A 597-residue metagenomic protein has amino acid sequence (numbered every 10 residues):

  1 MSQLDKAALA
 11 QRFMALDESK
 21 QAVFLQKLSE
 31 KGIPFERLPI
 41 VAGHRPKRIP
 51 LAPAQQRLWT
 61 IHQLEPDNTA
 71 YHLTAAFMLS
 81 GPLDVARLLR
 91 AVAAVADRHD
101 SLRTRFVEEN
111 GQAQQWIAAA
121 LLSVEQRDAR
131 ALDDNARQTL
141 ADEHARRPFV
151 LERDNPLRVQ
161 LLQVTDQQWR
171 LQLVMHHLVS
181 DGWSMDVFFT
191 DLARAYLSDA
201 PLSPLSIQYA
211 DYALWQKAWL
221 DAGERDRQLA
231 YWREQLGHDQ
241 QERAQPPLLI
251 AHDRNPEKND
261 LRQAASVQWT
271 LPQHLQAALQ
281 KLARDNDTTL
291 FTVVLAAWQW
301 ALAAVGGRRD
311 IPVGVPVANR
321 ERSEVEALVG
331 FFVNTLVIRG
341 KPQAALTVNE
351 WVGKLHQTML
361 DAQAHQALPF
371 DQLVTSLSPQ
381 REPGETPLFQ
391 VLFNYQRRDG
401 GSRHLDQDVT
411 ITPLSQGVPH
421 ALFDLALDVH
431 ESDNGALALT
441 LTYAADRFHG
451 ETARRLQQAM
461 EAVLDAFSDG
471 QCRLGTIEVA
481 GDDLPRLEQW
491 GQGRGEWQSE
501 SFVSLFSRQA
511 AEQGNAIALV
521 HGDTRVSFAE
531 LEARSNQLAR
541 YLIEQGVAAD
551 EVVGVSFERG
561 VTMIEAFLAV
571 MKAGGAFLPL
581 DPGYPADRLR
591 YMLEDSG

Functional and structural regions predicted by a protein language model:
M1-Q208, H252-R254, Q276-A277, K281 (+6 more regions): Carrier-protein-dependent adenylate-forming modules in NRPS/ANL systems
I61-H72, Q228-T288, V479-L484, E512 (+1 more regions): Flexible, P/S/T/G-rich "lid" or insertion loops adjacent to the active sites of thioester-utilizing
E65-L73, L89, D100-S101, R153 (+9 more regions): His-Asp-centered acyl/peptidyl-transfer active-site segments
V107-E109, A118, L162-V164, A210-Y212 (+5 more regions): Short loop/turn motifs enriched for small/polar and acidic residues
W116-A118, N255-L261, V315-A318: Basic, Lys/Arg-rich DNA-contacting stretches centered on the C-terminal catalytic core of tyrosine recombinase systems
N135, A141, L192-A264, R339 (+2 more regions): Non-catalytic, low-complexity flexible loops and terminal extensions
